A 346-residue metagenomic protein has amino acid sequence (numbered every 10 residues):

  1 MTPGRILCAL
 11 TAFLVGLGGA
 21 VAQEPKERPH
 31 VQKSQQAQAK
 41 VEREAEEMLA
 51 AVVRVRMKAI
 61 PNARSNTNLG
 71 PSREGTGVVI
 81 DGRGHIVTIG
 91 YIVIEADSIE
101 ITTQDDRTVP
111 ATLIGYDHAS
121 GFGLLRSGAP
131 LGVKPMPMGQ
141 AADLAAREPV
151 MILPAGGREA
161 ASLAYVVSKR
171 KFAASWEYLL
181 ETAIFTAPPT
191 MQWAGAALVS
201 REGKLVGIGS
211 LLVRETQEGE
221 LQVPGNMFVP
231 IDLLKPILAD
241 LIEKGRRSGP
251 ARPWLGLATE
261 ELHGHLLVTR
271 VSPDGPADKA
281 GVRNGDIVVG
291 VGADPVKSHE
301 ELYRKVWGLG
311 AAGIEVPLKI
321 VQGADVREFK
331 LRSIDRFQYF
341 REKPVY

Functional and structural regions predicted by a protein language model:
A22-Y91, S98, A145-V150, A239-D240 (+2 more regions): N-terminal activation segment of mature serine protease catalytic domains
E24-A45, V133, E159, R201 (+5 more regions): C-terminal cap/linker of serine protease catalytic domains
V52-R54, I86-I89, A146-G156, T186 (+1 more regions): Active-site-proximal beta-strands of protease catalytic cores
G70, I92, K134-E181, R214-G219 (+1 more regions): Flexible, gly/ser-rich surface segments that form the specificity/activation loops bordering the active-site cleft
S72-E74, E95, T190-A194, D274-G275: Short, small/polar residue-rich loop motifs at catalytic or cofactor-binding pockets
D81-F122, S127-G132: Catalytic-histidine neighborhood of serine endopeptidases, predominantly the chymotrypsin-like S1/PA family
Q140-A141, A196-L198, E202, P276-I287 (+1 more regions): A short glycine-leucine-enriched loop at secondary-structure breakpoints that most characteristically corresponds
P189-Q192, D240-K305, V321, D325-R332 (+2 more regions): PDZ/PDZ-like groove recognition
